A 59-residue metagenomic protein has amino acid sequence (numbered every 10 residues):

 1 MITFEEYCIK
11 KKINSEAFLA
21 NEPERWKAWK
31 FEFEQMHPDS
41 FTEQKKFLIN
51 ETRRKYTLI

Functional and structural regions predicted by a protein language model:
M1-P23: N-terminal acidic leader/helix
L19, E24-R25, R54, L58: A generic structural micro-environment signature that highlights single residues at secondary-structure boundaries
N21, E32, E51: Short acidic/histidine-centered micro-motifs embedded in hydrophobic/aromatic stretches that mark compact functional
R25-P38: Amphipathic alpha-helical segments that form the core helices of the histone-fold
Q35-I59: Long, compositionally biased
